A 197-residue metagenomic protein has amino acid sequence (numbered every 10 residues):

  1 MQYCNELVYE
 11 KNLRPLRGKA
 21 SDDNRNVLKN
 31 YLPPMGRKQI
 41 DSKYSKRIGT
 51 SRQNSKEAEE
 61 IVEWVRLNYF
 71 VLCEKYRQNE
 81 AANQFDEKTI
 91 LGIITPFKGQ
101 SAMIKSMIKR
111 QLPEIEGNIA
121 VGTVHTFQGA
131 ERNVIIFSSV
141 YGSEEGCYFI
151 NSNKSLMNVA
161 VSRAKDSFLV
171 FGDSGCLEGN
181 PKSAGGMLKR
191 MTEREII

Functional and structural regions predicted by a protein language model:
M1, A58, V62, V134 (+1 more regions): Amphipathic alpha-helical transducer elements in NTP-driven molecular machines
M1, D23-N26, E195-I197: Conserved P-loop NTPase catalytic core
L7, R110, G146-I197: Helicase C-terminal subdomain and adjacent C-terminal extension
Y9-S106: Conserved helicase/translocase motor-coupling segment
R14, G92, K109-V124: Conserved RecA-like helicase motor-core motifs
K46-G49, A102-M103, A130-R132, E144-Y148 (+1 more regions): Switch/connector loops and helix/strand junctions flanking conserved nucleotide-binding motifs in nucleotide-processing
K98-Q100, F127-Q128, Y141-E144, K165 (+1 more regions): Conserved nucleotide-binding/hydrolysis micro-motifs of P-loop NTPases
A120-G122, Q128-G142, N158-V161, S167-F171: A short beta-strand element within the Helicase C-terminal
